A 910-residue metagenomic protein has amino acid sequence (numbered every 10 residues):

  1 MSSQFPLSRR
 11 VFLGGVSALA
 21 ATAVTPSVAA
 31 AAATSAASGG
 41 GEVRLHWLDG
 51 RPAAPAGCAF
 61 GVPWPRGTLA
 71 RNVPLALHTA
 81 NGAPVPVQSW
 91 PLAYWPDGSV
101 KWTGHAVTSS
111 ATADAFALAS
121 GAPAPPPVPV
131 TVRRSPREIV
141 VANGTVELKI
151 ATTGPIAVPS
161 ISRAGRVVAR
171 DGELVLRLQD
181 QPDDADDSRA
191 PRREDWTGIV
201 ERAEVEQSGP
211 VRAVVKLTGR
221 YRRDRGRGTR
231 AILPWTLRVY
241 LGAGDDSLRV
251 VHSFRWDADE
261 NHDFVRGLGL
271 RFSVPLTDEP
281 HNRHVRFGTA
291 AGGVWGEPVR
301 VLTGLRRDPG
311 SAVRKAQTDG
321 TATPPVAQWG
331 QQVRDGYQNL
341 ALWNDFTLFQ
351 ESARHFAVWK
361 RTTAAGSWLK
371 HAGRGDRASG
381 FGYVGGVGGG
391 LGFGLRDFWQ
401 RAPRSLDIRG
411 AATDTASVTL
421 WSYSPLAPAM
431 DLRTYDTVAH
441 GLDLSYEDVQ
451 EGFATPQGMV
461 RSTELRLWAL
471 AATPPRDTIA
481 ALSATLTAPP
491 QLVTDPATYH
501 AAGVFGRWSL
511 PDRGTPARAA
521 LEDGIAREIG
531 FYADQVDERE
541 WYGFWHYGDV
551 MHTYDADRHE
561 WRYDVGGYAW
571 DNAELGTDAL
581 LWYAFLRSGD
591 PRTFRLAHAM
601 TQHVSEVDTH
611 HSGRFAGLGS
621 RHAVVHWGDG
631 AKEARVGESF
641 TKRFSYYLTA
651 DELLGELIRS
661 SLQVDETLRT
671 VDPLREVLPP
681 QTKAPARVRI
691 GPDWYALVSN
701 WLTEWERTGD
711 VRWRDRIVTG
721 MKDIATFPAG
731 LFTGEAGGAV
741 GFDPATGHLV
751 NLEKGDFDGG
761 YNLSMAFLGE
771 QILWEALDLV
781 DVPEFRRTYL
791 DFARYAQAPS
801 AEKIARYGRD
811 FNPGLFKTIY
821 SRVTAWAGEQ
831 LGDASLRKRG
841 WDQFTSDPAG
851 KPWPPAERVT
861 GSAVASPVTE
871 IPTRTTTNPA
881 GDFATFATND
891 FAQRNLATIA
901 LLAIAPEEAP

Functional and structural regions predicted by a protein language model:
S2-L19: N-terminal secretory signal peptides and thylakoid transit peptides that target proteins across membranes
P26-R44: C-terminal segment of N-terminal export signals and the immediately downstream linker at the start of the mature
D49-R71, V265-S273: Surface-exposed beta-strand/loop patches in extracellular or lumenal glycoproteins
T79-K101, L432-L444: Solvent-exposed beta-strand/loop surfaces of large extracellular or lumenal domains
P127-P155, G292-V299, P475-Y583, R587 (+2 more regions): An acidic-aromatic substrate-binding cleft motif
E138-E147, A151-P474, T478-D495, Y547-T553 (+2 more regions): Beta-strand/loop-rich accessory regions of lumenal/periplasmic or secreted enzymes, predominantly carbohydrate-active
P475-L482, T703, R707-G730, G734 (+1 more regions): Terminal, non-catalytic domain-edge segments
R539-D557, R562-N572, S605-R707, W713 (+1 more regions): Catalytic cores of eukaryotic secretory-pathway lumenal/extracellular enzymes that build and remodel glycoconjugates
